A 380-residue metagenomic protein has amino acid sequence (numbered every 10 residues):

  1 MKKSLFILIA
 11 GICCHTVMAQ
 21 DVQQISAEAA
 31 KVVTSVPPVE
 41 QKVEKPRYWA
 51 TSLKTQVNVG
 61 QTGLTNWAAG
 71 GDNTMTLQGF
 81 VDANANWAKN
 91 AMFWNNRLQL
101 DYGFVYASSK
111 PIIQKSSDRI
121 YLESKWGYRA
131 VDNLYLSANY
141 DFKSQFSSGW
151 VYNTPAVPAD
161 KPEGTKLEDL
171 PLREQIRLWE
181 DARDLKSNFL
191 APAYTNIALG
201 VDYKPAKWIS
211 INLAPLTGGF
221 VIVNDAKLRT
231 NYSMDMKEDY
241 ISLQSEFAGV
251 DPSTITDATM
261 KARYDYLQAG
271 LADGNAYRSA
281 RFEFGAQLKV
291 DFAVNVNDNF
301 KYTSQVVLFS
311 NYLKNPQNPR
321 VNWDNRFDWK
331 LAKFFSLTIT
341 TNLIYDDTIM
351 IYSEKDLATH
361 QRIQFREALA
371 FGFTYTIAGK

Functional and structural regions predicted by a protein language model:
M1-E44, A378-K380: Cleavable N-terminal export/targeting peptides
T51-V57, W94-L98, L136-Y140, T195-I197 (+6 more regions): Transmembrane beta-strands of outer-membrane beta-barrel proteins
L53, V57-V59, G79-W87, L122-Y128 (+7 more regions): Residues on the lipid-exposed face of transmembrane beta-strands in outer-membrane beta-barrel proteins
V57-G63, K89-A91, L100-Y106, F142-W150 (+5 more regions): Transmembrane beta-strands of outer-membrane beta-barrel pores
G60-F80, S108-I112: Surface-exposed strand-loop-strand hairpins of Gram-negative outer-membrane beta-barrel proteins
A88-N90, G127-N133, K143, A206-W208 (+3 more regions): Outer-membrane beta-barrel channels and translocator barrels
K115-G285: Outer-membrane pore/translocation modules
I363-K380: Outer-membrane beta-barrel "beta-signal"
